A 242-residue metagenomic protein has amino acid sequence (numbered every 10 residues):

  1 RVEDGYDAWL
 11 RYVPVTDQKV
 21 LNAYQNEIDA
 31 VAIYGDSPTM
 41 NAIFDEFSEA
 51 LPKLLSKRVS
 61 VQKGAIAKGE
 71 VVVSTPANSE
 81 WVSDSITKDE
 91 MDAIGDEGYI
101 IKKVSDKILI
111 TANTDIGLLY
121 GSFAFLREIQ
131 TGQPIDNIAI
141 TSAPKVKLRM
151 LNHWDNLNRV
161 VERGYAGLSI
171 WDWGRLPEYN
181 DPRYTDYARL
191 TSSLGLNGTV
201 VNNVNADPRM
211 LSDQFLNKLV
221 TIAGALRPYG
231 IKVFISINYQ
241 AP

Functional and structural regions predicted by a protein language model:
R1-S105, I135-A139: Acidic, contiguous N-terminal accessory segments
D36-E46, A50, T87-P242: Feature activates predominantly on carbohydrate-active enzymes
